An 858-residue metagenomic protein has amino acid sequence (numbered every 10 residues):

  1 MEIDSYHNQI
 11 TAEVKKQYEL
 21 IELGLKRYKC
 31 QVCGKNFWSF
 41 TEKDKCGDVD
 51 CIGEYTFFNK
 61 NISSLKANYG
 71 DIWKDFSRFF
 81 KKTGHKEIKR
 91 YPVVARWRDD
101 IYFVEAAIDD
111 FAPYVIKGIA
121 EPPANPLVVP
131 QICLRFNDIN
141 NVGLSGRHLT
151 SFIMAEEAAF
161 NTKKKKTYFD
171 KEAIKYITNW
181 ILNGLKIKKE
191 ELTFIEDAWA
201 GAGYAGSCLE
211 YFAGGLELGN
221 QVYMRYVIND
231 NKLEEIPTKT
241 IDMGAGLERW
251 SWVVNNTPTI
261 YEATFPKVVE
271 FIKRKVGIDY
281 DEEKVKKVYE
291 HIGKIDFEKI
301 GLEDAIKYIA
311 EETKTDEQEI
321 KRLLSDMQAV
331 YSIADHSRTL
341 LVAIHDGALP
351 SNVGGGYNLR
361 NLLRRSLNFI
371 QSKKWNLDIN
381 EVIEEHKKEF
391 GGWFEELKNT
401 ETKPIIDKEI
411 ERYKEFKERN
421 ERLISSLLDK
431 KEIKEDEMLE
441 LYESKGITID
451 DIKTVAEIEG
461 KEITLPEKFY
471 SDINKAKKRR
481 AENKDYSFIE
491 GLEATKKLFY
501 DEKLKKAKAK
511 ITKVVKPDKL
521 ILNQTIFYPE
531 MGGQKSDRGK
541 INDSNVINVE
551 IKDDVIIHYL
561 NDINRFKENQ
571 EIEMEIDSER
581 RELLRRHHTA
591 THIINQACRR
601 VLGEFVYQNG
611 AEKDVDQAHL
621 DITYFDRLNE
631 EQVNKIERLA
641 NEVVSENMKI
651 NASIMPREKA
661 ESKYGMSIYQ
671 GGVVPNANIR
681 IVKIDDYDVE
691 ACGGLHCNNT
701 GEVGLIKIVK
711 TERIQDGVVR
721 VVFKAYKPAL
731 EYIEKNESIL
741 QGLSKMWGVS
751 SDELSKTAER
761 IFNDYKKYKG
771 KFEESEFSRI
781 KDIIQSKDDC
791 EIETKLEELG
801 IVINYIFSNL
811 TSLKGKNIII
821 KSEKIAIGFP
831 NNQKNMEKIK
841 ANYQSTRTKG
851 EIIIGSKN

Functional and structural regions predicted by a protein language model:
Q17-K26, K35-F40: Short, flexible, mixed-charge glycine/proline-rich loop motifs that serve as phosphate/nucleic-acid-contacting
C30-C33, C46: Short cysteine-rich clusters marking metal-coordination/redox-active sites
F40-E54: Cysteine-rich micro-motifs
F57-N352, G356-R360, I370-E381, V689: Structured aminoacyl-transfer and RNA-binding surfaces used for tRNA recognition/handling in the translation apparatus
I370-W375, I405-D485: Extended, domain-scale alpha-helical bundle/helix-rich regions
K373, I433-S444, V455-E457, F469-D472 (+4 more regions): Terminal appendage regions of diverse proteins
K477-E575, E579: Conserved nucleotide-binding/hydrolysis modules and their immediate coupling elements across P-loop/ASCE NTPase motors
V615-Q715, F772, K857: Non-catalytic interaction/regulatory segments
